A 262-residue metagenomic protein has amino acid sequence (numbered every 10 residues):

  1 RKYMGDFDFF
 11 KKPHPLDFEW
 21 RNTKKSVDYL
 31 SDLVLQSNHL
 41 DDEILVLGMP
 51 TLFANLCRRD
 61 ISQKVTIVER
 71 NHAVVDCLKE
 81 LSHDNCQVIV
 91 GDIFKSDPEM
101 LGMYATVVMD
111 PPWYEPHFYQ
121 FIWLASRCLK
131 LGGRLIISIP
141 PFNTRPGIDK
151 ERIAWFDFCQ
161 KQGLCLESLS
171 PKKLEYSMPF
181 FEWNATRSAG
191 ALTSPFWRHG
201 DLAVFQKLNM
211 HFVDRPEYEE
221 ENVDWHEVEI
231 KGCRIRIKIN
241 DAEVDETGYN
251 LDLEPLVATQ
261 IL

Functional and structural regions predicted by a protein language model:
R1-N55, V68-N71, M210, E217-Y218 (+1 more regions): S-adenosyl-L-methionine
L52-N85, F94: Class I SAM-dependent methyltransferase SAM/SAH-binding core
K95-V108, Y114-E115: A short acidic, Gly/Pro-enriched loop at the edge of an enzyme's catalytic core that lines a small-molecule cofactor
Y119-R134: A short glycine-rich, Lys/Arg-flanked "PGG" loop and its adjoining helix->strand segment in the class I
L131-T144: Conserved beta-strand signature within the Rossmann-like core of class I S-adenosyl-L-methionine
I148-L169: Short alpha-helix
Q162-E219: Class I S-adenosyl-L-methionine
F205-L262: C-terminal lobe and adjacent flexible extensions of AdoMet/dcAdoMet transferase-like proteins
